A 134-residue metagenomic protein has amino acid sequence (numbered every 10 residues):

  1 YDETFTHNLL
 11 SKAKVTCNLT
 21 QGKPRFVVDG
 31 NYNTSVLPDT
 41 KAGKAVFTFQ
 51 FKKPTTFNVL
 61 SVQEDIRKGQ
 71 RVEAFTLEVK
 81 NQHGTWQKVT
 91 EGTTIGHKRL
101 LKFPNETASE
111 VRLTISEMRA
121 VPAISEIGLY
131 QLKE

Functional and structural regions predicted by a protein language model:
Y1-F57, Q63-A74, E91, I95-H97 (+1 more regions): Disordered, acidic Ser/Thr/Pro-rich linker "stalks" and the adjacent N-terminal cap of the next globular domain
F49-K53, F103, I115: Hydrophobic residues in beta-strands and at strand termini
V59, E110-R112: Short, conserved beta-strand segments of beta-strand-rich sandwich/propeller modules, principally
R67, V79-T85: Change "in extracellular beta-sheet-rich domains … of secreted and cell-surface proteins" to "in beta-sheet-rich domains
W86-P104: Extracellular carbohydrate recognition and processing domains and analogous Trp-centered ligand-binding platforms
T114-A120: Short beta-strand-plus-loop segments that form exposed binding edges in beta-rich domains
